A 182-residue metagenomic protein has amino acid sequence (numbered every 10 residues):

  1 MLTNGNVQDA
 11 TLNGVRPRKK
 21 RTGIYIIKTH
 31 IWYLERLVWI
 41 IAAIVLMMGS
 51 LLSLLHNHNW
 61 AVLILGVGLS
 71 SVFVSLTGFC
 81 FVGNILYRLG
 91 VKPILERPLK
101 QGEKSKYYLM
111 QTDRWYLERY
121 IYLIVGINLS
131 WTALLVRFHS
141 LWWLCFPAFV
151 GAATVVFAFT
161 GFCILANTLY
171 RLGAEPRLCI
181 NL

Functional and structural regions predicted by a protein language model:
L2-L182: Membrane-interfacial helix-loop segments of redox and metal-homeostasis proteins, especially TM-loop-TM junctions
